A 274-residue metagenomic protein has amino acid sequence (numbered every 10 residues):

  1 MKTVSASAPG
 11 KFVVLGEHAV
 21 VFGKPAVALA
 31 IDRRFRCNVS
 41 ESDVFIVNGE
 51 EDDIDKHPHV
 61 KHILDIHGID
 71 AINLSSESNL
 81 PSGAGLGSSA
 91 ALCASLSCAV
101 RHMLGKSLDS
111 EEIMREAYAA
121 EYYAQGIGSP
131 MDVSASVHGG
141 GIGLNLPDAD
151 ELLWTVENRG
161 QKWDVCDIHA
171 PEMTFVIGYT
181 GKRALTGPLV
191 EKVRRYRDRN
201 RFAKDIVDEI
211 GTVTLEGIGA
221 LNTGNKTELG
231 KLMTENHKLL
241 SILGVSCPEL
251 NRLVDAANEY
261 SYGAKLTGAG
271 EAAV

Functional and structural regions predicted by a protein language model:
K2-P9, V13, V20-V21, A28 (+4 more regions): C-terminal nucleotide
S7, S78-V100, S129, Y262-V274: Glycine/serine-rich anion-binding loops at beta->alpha junctions that coordinate negatively charged ligand groups
L15-E17, S82-L86, T155: Short, solvent-exposed polar/charged micro-motifs at secondary-structure junctions
E17, E50, E77-P81: Short strand-loop junctions, especially beta-strand C-caps/beta-turns that link beta-sheets to coils or alpha-helices
H67-A84, E112-A119: Glycine- and acidic-rich phosphate- and metal-coordinating loops
